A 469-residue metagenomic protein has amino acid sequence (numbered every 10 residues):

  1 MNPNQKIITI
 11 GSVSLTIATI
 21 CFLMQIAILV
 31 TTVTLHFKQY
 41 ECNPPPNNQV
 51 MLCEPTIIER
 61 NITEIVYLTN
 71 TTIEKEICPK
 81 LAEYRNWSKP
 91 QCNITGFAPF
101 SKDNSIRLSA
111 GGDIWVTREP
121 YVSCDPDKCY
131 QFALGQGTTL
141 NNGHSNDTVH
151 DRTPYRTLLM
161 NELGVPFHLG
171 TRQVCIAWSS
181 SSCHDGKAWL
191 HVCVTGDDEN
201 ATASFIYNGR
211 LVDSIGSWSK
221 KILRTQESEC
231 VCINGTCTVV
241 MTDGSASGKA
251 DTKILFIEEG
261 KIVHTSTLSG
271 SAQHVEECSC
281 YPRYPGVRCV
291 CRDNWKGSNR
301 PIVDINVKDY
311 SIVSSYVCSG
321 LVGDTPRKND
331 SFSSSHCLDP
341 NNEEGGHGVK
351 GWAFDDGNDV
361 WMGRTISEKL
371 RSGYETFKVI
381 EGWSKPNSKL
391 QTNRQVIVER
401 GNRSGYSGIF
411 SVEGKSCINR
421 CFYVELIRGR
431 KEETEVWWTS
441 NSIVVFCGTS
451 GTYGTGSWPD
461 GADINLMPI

Functional and structural regions predicted by a protein language model:
N2-H36: Single-pass membrane-anchoring alpha-helices
N61, N70, N86, N93 (+5 more regions): N-linked glycosylation sites
N86, C278, P282-V287, D293-V360: Extracytoplasmic low-complexity segments
V122-D125, H184, I366-I380, D460-P468: Extracellular/lumenal carbohydrate-interaction signature centered on repeated Trp-anchored short motifs
L140-L163, A201-N208, K249-I257: Short, surface-exposed beta-strand/strand-loop-strand elements in extracellular ectodomains
T195, V240-S247: Short beta-strand-plus-loop segments that form exposed binding edges in beta-rich domains
V313-S319, D324-R327, A353-V444: Extracellular glycan-recognition modules
E432-I469: Short, aromatic/His-centered strand-loop micro-motif at the edge of beta-sheets
